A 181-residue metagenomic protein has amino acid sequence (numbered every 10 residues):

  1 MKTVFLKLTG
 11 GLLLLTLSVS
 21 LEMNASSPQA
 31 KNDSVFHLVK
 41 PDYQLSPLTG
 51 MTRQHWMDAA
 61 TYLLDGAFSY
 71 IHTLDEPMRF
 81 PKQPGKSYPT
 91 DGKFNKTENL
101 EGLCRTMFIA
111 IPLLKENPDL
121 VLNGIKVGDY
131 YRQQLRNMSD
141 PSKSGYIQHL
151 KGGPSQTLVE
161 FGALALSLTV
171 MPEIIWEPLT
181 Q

Functional and structural regions predicted by a protein language model:
M1-A30: Bacterial Sec-dependent N-terminal signal peptides
S26-Q181: Ser/Thr/Asn(+Pro)-rich, low-complexity disordered segments
